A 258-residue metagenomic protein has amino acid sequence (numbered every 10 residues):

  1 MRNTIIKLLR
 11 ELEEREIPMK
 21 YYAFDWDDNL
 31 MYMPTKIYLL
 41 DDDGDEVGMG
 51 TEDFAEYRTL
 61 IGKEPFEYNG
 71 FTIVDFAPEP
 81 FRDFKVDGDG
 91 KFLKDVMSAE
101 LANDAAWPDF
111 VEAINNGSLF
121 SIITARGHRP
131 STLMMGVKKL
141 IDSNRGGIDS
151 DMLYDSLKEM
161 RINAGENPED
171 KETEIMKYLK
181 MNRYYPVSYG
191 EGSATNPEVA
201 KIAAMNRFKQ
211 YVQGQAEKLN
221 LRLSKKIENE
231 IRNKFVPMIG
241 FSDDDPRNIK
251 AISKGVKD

Functional and structural regions predicted by a protein language model:
M1-P18, E112, N116, I252: Intrinsically disordered, compositionally biased, charge-dense segments
L12-E13, N144, A164, V212 (+1 more regions): Short, flexible helical or helix-coil boundary motifs
E16-T195: Alpha-helical substrate-recognition element adjacent to the catalytic core
K20-Y22, K201-R247: Conserved Lys-Pro-Asp/Glu-containing loop-to-beta segment of HAD-superfamily phosphomonoesterases, centered on
N196-A200: Short amphipathic alpha-helical molecular recognition features
R232-K234, S253-D258: Eukaryotic intrinsically disordered, low-complexity regulatory regions
D244-V256: Acidic, divalent-metal-coordinating active-site segment for phosphoryl/phosphodiester hydrolysis, typified by short
